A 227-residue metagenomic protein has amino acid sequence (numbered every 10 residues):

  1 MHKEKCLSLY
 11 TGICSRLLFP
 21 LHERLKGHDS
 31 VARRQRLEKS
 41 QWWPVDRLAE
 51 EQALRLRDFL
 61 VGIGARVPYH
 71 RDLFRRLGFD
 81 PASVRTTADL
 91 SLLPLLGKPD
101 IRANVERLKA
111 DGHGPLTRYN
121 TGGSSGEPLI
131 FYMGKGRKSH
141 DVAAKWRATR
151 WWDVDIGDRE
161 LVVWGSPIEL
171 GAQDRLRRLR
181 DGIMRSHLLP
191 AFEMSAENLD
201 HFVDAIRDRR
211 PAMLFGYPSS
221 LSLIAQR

Functional and structural regions predicted by a protein language model:
M1-N120, G126-D141, W146-R159, S166 (+2 more regions): Nucleotide 5′-phosphate-binding alpha/beta core
F131-M133, Q173-D174, Q226: A short secondary-structure junction signal
S139-D141, P167-A172, E197, L223-I224: Short, well-ordered, mixed-charge alpha-helical segments that flank or form enzyme active sites
R147-V154, R175-F202: Conserved AMP-binding/adenylation subdomain of ANL enzymes
L161-V163, P190: Residues in well-ordered beta-strands of folded domains
V163-R180: Short, compositionally biased "basic patch" segments
A191-N198, P211-R227: Adenylate-forming
